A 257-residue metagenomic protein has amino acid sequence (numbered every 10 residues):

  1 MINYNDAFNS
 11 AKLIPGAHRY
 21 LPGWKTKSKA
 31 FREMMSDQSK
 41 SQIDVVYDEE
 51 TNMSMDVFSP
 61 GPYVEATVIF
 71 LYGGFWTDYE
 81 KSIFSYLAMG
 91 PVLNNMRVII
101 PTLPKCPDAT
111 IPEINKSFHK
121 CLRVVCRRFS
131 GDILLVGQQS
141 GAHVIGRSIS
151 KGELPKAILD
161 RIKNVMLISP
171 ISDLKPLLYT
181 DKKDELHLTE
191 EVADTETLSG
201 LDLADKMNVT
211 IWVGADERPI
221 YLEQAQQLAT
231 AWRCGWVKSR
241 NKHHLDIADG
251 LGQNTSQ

Functional and structural regions predicted by a protein language model:
N9-P62: N-terminal cap/lid segment of alpha/beta-hydrolase-fold proteins
N52-S54, G61-P91: Short, surface-exposed "cap/lid" segments of acyl-processing enzymes
T67, V92-T102: A fold-wide structural signal in alpha/beta-hydrolase
Y79-A88, I99-D132, Q253: Catalytic nucleophile-loop/oxyanion-hole region of alpha/beta-hydrolase and closely related hydrolase-like folds
R123-D184: Primarily recognizes the serine-hydrolase "nucleophile elbow" in alpha/beta-hydrolase and SGNH/GDSL folds
N164, P170-K182, H187-T230: The feature captures the conserved acid-bearing segment of alpha/beta-hydrolase catalytic domains
Q226, R233-Q257: C-terminal catalytic histidine-bearing segment of alpha/beta-hydrolase fold enzymes
